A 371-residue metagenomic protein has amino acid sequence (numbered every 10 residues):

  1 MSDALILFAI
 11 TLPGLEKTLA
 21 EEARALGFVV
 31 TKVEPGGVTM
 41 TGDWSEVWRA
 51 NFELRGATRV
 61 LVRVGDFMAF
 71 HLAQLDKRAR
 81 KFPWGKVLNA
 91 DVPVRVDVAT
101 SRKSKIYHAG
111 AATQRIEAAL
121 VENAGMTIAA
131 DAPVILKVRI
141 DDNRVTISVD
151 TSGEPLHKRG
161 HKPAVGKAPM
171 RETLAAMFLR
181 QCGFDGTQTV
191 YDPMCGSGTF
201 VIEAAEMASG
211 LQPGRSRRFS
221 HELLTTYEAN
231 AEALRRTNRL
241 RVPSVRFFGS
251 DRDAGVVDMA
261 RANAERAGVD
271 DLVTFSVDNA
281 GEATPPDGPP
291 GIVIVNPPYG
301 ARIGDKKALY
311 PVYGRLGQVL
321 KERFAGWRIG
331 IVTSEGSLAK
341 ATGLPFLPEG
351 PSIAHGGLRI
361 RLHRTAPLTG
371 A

Functional and structural regions predicted by a protein language model:
S2-V134: Non-catalytic nucleic-acid substrate-recognition regions in nucleic-acid-modifying enzymes
S45-F52, E154-H157, A371: Short, charged/polar, Gly/Pro-enriched secondary-structure boundary elements
A90-P93, T187, S244, P290: Phosphate-coordination loops involved in phosphoryl transfer and adenosine-cofactor binding
S101-K103, P155, P298-R302: A short, flexible beta-alpha/helix-coil linker loop
L136-S152: C-terminal edge-of-domain segments
I147-G183: SAM-dependent Rossmann-like transferase core, predominantly class I methyltransferases with a strong bias toward
M170-T284, R302, A308: Conserved S-adenosyl-L-methionine
D278-E282, P286-A371: C-terminal catalytic and target-recognition region of SAM-dependent MTase-like enzymes, primarily methyltransferases
